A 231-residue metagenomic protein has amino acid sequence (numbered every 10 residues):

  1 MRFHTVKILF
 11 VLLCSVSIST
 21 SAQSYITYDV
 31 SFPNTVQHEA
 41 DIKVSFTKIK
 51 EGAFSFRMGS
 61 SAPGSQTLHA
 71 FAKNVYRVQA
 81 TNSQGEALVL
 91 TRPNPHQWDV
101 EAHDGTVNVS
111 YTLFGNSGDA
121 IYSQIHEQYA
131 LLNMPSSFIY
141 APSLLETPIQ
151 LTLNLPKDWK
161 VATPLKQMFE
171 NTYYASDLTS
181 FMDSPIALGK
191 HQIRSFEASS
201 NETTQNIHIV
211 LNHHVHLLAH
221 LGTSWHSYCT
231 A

Functional and structural regions predicted by a protein language model:
M1-I26: Bacterial Sec-dependent N-terminal signal peptides
V11, D41-K43, H208-V210: Ordered hydrophobic segments in well-structured contexts
A22, K50, N201-Q205: A short, polar/charged loop/turn motif at coil->beta-strand junctions and beta-hairpin connectors
Q23-S61: Early extracytoplasmic/domain-onset interaction patches
F56-R57, Q66-H69: Short linear S-[DN]-x-LW-Φ motif typified by the pepsin-like aspartic protease active-site region
S61-G64, G85: Short active-site-proximal "capping" loops at secondary-structure junctions
L68-R77, T81-N82, E86-T230: Non-catalytic architectural context of zinc metalloproteases
